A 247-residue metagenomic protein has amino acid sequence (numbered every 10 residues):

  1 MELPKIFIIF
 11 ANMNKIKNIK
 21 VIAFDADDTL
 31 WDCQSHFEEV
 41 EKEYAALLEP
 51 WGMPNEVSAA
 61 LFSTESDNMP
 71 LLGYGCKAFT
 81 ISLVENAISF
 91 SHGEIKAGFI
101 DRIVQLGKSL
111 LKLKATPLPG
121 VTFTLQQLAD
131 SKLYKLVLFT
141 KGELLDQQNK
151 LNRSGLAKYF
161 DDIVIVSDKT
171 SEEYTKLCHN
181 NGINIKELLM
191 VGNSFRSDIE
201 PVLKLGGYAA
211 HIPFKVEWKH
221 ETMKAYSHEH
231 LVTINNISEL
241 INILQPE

Functional and structural regions predicted by a protein language model:
E2-I19, T122, Q126-D130, E143-E247: Asp-based, Mg2+/Mn2+-dependent phosphohydrolase catalytic module
N14-A60: Active-site neighborhood of HAD-like aspartate-dependent phosphohydrolases
F37-A45, T80, V84, L144: An amphipathic alpha-helix signature
V40-Y44, L61, E65, I103-K108 (+2 more regions): Hydrophobic alpha-helical core bundles mediating ligand binding, dimerization, or RNAP-core interactions
P50, T64-S109: A metal-dependent, Asp-based hydrolase signature
P50-M53, H92-E94, G155-K158, G182: Short helix-capping segments at alpha-helix termini
C76-K77, I81, A97-D101, Q105-V137 (+1 more regions): Short, acidic loop-to-helix structural element flanking the phosphoryl-transfer center in phosphate-processing enzymes
